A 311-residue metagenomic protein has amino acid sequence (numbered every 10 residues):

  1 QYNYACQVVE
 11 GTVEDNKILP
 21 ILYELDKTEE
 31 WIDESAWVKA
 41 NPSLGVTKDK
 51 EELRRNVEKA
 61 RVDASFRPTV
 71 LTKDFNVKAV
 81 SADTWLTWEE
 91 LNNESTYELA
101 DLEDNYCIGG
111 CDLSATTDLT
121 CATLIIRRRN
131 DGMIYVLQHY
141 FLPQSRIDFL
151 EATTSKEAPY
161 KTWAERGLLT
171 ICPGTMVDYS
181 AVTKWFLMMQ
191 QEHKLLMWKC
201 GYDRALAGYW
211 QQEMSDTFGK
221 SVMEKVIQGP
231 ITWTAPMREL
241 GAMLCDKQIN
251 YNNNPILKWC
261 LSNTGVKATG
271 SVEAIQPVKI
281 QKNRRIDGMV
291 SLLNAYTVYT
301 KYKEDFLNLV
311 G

Functional and structural regions predicted by a protein language model:
Q1-I108, T117-L119, M133-A181: Non-catalytic, compositionally simple segments
Q7-K39, P159-Y160, E213-F306: Metal-dependent DNA phosphodiester-chemistry modules and their immediately adjacent helices/loops in DNA-processing
L25-T28, D112-T116, R127, Y202-A207 (+2 more regions): An acidic- and aromatic-residue-enriched active-site/binding cleft used to recognize and process polar
T117-N130, I286-G288, N294-A295: Acidic, metal-ligating active-site segments
M176-L187, K303: Membrane-embedded transmembrane-helix bundle of lipid-linked glycan/lipid transferases
Q190-W198, F218-M223: Short, surface-exposed connector motifs at secondary-structure boundaries
L195-L206, Q211: Short glycine-rich phosphate-binding loop at a beta-alpha junction
L307-G311: Membrane-embedded helix-loop-helix hairpins and adjacent transmembrane boundary segments in multi-pass transporters
